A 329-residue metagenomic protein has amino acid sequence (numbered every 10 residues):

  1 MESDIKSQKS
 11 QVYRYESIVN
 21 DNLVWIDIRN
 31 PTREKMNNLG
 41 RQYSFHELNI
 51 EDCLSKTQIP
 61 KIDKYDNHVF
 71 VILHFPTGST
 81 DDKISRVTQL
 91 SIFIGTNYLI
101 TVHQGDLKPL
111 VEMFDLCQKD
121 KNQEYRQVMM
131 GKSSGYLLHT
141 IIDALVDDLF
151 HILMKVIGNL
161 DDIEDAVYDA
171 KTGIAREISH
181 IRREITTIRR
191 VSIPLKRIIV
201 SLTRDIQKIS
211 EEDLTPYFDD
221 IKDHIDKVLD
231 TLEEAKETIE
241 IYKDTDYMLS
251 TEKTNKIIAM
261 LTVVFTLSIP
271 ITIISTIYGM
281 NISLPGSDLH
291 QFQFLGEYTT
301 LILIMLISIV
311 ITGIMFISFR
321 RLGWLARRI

Functional and structural regions predicted by a protein language model:
M1-E211, Y217-D220, H224-T231, L322-I329: Peripheral, non-transmembrane regulatory/ligand-interaction domains of membrane transport proteins
D223-I329: Hydrophobic alpha-helical transmembrane segments and their immediately adjacent juxtamembrane loops
